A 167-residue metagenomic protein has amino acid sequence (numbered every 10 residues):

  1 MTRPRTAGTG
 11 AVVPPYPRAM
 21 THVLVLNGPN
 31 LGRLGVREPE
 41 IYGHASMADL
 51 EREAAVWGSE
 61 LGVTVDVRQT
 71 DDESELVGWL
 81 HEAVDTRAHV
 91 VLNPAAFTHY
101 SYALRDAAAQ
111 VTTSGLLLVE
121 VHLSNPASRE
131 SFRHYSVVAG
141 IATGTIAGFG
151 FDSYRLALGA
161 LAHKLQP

Functional and structural regions predicted by a protein language model:
M1-P14: Compositionally biased, low-complexity flexible segments
A19-V23: Extreme N-terminal starter segment of soluble prokaryotic enzymes
L24-N30, V121-V137: Mobile beta-alpha loop/short-helix "lid" or hinge segments that flank ligand
L34-A48: Glycine- and acidic-residue-enriched helix-capping/strand-helix junction motifs
D66-S74: Short beta->alpha junction loops
E75-L92: Short, electropositive alpha-helical surface patch
A88-A127: Mid-chain, well-packed structural core segment of small domains
T113, A127-P167: Short, glycine-/small-residue-rich phosphate/pyrophosphate-handling segment
